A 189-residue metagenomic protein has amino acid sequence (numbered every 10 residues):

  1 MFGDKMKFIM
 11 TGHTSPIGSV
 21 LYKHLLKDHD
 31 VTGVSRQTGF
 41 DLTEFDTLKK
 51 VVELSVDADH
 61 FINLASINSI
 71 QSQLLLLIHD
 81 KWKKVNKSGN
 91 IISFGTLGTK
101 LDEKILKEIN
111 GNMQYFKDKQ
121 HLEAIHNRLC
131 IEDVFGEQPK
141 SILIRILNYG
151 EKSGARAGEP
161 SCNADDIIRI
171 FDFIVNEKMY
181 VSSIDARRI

Functional and structural regions predicted by a protein language model:
K7, D59-H60, N90: Structural motif
F8-K27: N-terminal Rossmann NAD(P)H-binding glycine-rich loop of SDR-like oxidoreductase domains
V31-E53, S66-Q73: Adenosine-cofactor binding site in Rossmann-like domains, unifying the SAM/SAH pocket of S-adenosylmethionine-dependent
I62-I70, G95-G98: Conserved NAD(P)H cofactor-binding loop of Rossmann-fold oxidoreductase domains
S66-I91: NAD(P)-cofactor binding segment of oxidoreductase domains
K83, N90-N127, I131-F135, G150-G154: Catalytic loop of short-chain dehydrogenase/reductase
L129-Y149, Y180-S183: Conserved Rossmann-fold SDR core element
R156-I189: C-terminal helical subdomain
